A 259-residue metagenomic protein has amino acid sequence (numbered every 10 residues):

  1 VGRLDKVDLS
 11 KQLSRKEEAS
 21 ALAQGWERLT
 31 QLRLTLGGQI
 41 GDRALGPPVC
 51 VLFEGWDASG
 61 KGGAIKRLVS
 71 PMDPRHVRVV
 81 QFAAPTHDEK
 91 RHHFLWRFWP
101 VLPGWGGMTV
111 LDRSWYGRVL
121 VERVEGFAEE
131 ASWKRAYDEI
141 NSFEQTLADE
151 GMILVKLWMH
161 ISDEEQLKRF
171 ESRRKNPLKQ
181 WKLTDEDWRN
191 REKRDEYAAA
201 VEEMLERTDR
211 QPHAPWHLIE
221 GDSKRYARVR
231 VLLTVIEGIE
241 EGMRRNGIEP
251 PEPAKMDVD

Functional and structural regions predicted by a protein language model:
V1-E27: Charged, amphipathic alpha-helical linker segments immediately N-terminal to NTP-binding catalytic cores
Q12, K16, E122-E139, L147-A199 (+1 more regions): A glycine- and Lys/Arg-enriched "phosphate-lid" helix/loop adjacent to the NTP-binding pocket of small-molecule kinases
L36-P47: Phosphate-binding P-loop
V51, M152-E165, D185-R189, R210-R230: Phosphate-binding beta-loop-alpha motif at adenosine-nucleotide cofactor sites
L52-V69: Glycine-rich phosphate-binding P-loop
R75-T86: Short beta-strand-centered segment that lines the nucleotide-binding/catalytic pocket of NTP-utilizing
P85-T146: P-loop NTPase motor core
K193, A199-D259: NTP-dependent small-molecule kinase module
